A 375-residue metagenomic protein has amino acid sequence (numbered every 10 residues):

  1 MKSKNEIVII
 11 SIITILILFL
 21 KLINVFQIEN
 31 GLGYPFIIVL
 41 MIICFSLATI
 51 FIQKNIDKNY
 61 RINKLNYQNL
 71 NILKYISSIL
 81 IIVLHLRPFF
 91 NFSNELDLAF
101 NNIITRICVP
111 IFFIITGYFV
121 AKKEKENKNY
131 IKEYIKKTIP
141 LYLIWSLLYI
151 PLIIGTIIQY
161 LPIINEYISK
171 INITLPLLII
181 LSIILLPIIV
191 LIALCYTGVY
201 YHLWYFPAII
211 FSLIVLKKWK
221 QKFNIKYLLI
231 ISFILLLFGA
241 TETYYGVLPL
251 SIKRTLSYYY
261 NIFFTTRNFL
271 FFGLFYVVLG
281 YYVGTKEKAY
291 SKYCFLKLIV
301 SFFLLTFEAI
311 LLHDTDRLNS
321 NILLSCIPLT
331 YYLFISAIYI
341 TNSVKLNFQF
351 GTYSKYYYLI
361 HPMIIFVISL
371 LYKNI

Functional and structural regions predicted by a protein language model:
M1-Y245, Y353, N374-I375: Membrane-cytosol interface segments of multi-pass membrane proteins, especially ER/Golgi lipid-handling enzymes
S3-I7, L18-V25, L185-G198, K218-N321 (+2 more regions): Aromatic-enriched alpha-helical transmembrane segments of multi-pass intramembrane proteins
I28-M41, K54, K58-I62, T285-F348 (+2 more regions): Alpha-helical transmembrane segments and terminal signal-anchor/GPI-anchor hydrophobic tails, characterized by long
E29-P35, L96-I103, L256-T266, L318-L324: Non-cytosolic membrane-interface motifs at loop->transmembrane helix junctions
M41-N55, V109-K122, W204-K218, Y245-Y290 (+1 more regions): Specific transmembrane alpha-helix
I135-L147, P151, F206-V215, F271 (+9 more regions): Hydrophobic, lipid-facing residues on alpha-helical transmembrane segments of integral membrane proteins
